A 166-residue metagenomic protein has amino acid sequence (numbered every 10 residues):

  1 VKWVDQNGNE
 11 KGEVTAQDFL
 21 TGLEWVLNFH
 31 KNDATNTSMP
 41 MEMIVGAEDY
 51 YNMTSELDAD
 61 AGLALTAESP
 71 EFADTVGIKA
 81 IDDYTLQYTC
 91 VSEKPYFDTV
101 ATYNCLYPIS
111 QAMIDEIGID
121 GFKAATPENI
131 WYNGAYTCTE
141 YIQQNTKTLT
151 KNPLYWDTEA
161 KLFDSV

Functional and structural regions predicted by a protein language model:
V1-G46, Q87: Aromatic- and charge-enriched surface segment that lines or borders ligand/interaction sites
S38-E71: Charged, glycine/proline-rich intrinsically disordered loops and linkers
A59-L65, S69-V76, I81-T85, T89-S165: Gly/Pro-rich hinge or "lid" segments in bacterial periplasmic/extracellular proteins
